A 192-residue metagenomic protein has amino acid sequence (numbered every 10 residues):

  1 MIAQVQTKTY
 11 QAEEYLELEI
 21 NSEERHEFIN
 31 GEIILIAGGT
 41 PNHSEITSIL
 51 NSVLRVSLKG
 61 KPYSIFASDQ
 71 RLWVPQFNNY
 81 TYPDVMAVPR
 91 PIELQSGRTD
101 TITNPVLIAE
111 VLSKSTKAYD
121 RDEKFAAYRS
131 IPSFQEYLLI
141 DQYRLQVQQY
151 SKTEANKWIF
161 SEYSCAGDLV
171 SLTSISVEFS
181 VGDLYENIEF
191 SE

Functional and structural regions predicted by a protein language model:
M1-E192: Gly/Pro/Ser/Thr-rich low-complexity, intrinsically disordered segments predominantly at protein N-termini
